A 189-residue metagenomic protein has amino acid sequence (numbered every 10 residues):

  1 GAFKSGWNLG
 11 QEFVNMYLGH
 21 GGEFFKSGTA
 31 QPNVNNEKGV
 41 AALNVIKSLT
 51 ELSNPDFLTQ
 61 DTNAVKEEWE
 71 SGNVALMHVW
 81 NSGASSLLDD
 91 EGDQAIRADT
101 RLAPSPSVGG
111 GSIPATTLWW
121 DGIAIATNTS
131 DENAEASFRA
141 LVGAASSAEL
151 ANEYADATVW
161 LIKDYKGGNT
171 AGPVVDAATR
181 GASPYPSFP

Functional and structural regions predicted by a protein language model:
G1-P32, K38, V74: Extracytoplasmic/periplasmic solute-binding protein
L9-M16, G39-I46, V65, G83 (+2 more regions): Stable alpha-helical elements in mature extracytoplasmic
E23-F25, E51-L52, T129-A136: Short helix-loop capping/hinge motifs at secondary-structure junctions, enriched in acidic/polar residues
G28-T59, S105: Glycine-centered hinge/linker elements that transmit conformational signals in sensory and ligand-binding systems
F57-S71: Short helix-initiation/N-cap motifs at beta->coil->alpha
T62, V79-A84: Beta->alpha turn/N-cap motifs
E70-W80: Alpha-to-beta junction loops
S82-A95, V108-P189: C-terminal lobe and pocket-closing loops of periplasmic/extracytoplasmic Venus-flytrap solute-binding proteins
